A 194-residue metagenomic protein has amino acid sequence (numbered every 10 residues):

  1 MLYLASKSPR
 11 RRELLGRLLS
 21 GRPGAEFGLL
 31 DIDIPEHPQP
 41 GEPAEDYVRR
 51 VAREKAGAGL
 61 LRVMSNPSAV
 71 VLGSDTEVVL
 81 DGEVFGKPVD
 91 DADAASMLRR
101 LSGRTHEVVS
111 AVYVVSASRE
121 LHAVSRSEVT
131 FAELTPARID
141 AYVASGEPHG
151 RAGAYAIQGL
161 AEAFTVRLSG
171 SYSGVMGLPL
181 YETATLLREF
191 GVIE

Functional and structural regions predicted by a protein language model:
M1-R22: N-terminal beta1-alpha1 ligand-phosphate binding loop
L2-Y3, E42-E194: Anionic-ligand binding patches
K7, I32, A117: Cofactor-binding loop segments of dinucleotide-utilizing enzymes, especially the Rossmann-like FAD- and NAD(P)+-binding
P9-E13, A25, P43-A44, I157: Non-transmembrane, interaction-prone segments in cytosolic or luminal domains
L14-R17, A25-L30, R50-R53: Conserved long hydrophobic alpha-helices within structured protein cores
G16-E26, V63-S68: Intrinsically disordered, low-complexity coil segments
R22-E42, E120-R126: Short glycine-rich, Thr/Ser-proximal phosphate-binding strand/loop in the N-terminal lobe of ATP-dependent enzymes
